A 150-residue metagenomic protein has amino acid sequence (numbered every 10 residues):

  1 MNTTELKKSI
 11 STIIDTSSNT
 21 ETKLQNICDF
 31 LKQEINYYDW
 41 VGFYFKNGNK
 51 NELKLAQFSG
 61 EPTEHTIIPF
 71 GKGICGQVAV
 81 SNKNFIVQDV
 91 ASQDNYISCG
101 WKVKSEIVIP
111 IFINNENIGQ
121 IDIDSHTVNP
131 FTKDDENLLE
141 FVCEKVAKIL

Functional and structural regions predicted by a protein language model:
M1-T16: Signal-transmission linkers at sensory-effector interfaces
K7, S11, S125-L150: Juxtadomain coupling helices with adjacent low-complexity linkers
T16-K54: Helix-loop-beta substructure at the N-terminus of cytosolic sensory domains that couple signal/ligand detection
I35, S98-V103: Short loop/turn motifs at secondary-structure junctions and domain boundaries
W40, V108, Q120: Short hydrophobic/aromatic beta-strand element in the GNAT-like acyltransferase core that lines or flanks the acyl-donor
K46-N49, A56-S98: Regulatory sensory and allosteric helical modules in signal-transduction proteins and certain transcription factors
S105-F112: A short, aliphatic-rich beta-strand micro-motif
F112-S125: Sensory-domain boundary capping and coupling elements
